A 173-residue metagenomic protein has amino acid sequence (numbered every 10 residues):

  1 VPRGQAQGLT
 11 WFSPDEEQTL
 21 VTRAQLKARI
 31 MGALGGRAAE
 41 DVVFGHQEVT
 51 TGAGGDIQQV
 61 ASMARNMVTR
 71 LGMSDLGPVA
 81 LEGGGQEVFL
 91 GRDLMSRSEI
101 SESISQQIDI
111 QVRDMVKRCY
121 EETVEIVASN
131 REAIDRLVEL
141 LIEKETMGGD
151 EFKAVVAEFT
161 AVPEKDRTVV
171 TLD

Functional and structural regions predicted by a protein language model:
V1-D173: Soluble catalytic regions of large protease machineries
